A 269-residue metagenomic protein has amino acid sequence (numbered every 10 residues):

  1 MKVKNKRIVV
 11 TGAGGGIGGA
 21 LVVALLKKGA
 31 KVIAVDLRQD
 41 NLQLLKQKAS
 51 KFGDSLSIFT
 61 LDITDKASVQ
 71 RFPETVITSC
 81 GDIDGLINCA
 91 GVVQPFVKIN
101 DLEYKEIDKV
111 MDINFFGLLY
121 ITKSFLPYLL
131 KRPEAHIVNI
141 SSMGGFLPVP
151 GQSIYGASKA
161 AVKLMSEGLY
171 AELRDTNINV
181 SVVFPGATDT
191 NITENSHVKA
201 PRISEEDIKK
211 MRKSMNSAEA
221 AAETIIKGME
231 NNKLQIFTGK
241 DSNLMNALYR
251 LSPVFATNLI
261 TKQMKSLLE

Functional and structural regions predicted by a protein language model:
R7, G14-G16: Conserved glycine-rich cofactor-binding loop
K28-L44: Conserved glycine-rich Rossmann-like NAD(P)H-binding loop of the short-chain dehydrogenase/reductase
Q39-D40, F59-R71, Y104: The beta1-alpha1 cofactor-binding region of Rossmann-like NAD(H)/NADP(H)-dependent oxidoreductases
V97-I99, E103-K109: Substrate-binding pocket helix/loop in short-chain dehydrogenase/reductase
T122, S158: Active-site helix of classical SDR
S142: Residue(s) in the substrate-gating loop at a strand-loop-helix junction that position the organic substrate next
D175-K240: SDR active-site lid
